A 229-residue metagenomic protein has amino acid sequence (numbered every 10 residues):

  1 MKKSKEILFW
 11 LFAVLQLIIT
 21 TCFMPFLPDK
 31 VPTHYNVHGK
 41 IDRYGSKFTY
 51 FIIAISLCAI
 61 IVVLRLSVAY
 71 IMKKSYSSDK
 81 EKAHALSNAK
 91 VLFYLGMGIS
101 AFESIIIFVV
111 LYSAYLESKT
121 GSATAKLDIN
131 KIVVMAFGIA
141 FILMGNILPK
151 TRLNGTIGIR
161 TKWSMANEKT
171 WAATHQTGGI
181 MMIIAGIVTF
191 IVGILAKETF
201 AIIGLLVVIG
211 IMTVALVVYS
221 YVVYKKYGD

Functional and structural regions predicted by a protein language model:
K5-W10, V63-V68, L92-E103, A173-I183: Select subsegments of transmembrane alpha-helices in polytopic membrane proteins, especially boundary-proximal
C22-F51, I157-A166: Active-site and channel-lining beta-strand-loop segments that bind or position nucleotide-derived/phosphorylated
F23-L27, I60-S77, L143-G158, V222-K226: Membrane-water interface of transmembrane alpha-helices
R43-V62, K126-M144, V207: Alpha-helical transmembrane segments
L66-K119: Ordered, amphipathic secondary-structure segments that act as subunit-interaction surfaces in large macromolecular
S75-S87, L153-E168: Juxtamembrane inter-helical linkers in multi-pass membrane proteins
A136, I202-L216: Small-residue-rich transmembrane alpha-helices that serve as helix-helix interface/gating elements in multipass
F190-L206: Extracellular/periplasmic helix-loop-helix junctions in multi-pass membrane proteins
